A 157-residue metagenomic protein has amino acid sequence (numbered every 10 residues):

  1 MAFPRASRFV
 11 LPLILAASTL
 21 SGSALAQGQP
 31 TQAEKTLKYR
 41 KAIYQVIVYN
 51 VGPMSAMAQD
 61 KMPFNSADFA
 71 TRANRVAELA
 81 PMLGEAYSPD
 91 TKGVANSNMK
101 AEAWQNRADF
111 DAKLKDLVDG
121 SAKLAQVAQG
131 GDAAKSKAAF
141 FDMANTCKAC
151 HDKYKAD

Functional and structural regions predicted by a protein language model:
M1-P12: Bacterial N-terminal signal peptides that target proteins for export
V10-S21: Bacterial N-terminal signal peptides
G22-A26: Sec/Tat signal peptide C-region and signal peptidase I cleavage site
P30, E34-S66, R72-D157: Sequence context surrounding c-type heme c attachment/ligation sites in exported
